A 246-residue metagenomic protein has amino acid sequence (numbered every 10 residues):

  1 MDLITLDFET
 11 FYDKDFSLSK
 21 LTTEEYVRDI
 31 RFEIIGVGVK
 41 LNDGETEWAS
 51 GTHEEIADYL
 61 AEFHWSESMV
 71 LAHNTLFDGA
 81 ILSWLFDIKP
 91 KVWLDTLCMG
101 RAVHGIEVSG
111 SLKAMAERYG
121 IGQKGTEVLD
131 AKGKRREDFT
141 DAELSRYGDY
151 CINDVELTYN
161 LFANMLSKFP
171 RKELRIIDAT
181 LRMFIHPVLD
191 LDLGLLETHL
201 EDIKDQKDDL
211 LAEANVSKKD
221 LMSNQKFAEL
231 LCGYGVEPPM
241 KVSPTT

Functional and structural regions predicted by a protein language model:
M1-D2, A61-H64: A short acidic-Thr-Gly-centered motif at the start of a beta-strand
M1-E9, K14, E107, K132-T246: Conserved "right-hand" nucleotidyltransferase catalytic core of DNA-directed polymerases
M1-K40: Gly/Thr-rich phosphate-binding beta-strand-loop-beta motif of the actin/hexokinase/Hsp70
D15-S17, A80-L85, L230-L231: A short acidic (Asp/Glu
S19-E24, F86-K89, E237: Short secondary-structure boundary/capping segments
T22-Y26, Y59, T246: Short secondary-structure capping/turn segments at boundaries of alpha-helices and beta-strands
F32-V39, D43-A57, W65-L166, I177: Active-site-proximal helix-loop-helix substrate-binding element of RNase H-like nuclease domains
F63-S66, L211-E213: Short, surface-exposed connector motifs at secondary-structure boundaries
